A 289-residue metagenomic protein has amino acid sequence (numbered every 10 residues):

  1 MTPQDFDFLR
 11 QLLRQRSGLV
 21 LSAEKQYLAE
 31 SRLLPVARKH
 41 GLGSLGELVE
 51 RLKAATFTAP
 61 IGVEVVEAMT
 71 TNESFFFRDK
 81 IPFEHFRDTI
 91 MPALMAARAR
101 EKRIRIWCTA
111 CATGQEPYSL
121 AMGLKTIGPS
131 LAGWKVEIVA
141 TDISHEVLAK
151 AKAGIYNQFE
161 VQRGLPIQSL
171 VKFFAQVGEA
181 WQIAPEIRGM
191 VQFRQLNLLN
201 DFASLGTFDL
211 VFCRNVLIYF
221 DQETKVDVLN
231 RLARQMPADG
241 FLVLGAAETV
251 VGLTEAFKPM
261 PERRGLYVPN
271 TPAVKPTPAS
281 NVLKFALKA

Functional and structural regions predicted by a protein language model:
M1-W107: Conserved AdoMet
R87, A121-K125, A233: A structural alpha-helix within SAM-dependent methyltransferase catalytic domains
K102-G114, S119, E137-V139: Conserved class I S-adenosyl-L-methionine
T109, P129-F212, V216-D227, T249-V251: Extended basic-aromatic, gly/pro-enriched interface segments that bind polyanionic ligands
T113-L131: Conserved SAM-binding loop of SAM-dependent methyltransferases across substrates and taxa, primarily the Class I
L210, L253-A289: Core SAM-dependent methyltransferase catalytic element
V226-A238: A short glycine-rich, Lys/Arg-flanked "PGG" loop and its adjoining helix->strand segment in the class I
A238-A246: Conserved beta-strand signature within the Rossmann-like core of class I S-adenosyl-L-methionine
